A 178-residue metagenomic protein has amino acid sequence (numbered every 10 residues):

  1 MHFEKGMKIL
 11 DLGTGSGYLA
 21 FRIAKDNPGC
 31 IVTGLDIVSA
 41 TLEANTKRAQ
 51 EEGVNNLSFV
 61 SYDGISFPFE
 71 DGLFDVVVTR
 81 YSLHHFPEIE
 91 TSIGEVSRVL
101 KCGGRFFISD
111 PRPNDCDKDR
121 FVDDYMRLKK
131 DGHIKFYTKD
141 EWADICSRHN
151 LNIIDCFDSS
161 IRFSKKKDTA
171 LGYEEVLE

Functional and structural regions predicted by a protein language model:
M1-M7, R22: Conserved alpha-helix/loop element of class I SAM-dependent methyltransferases that forms part of the SAM/SAH-binding
L10, S16-S66: Class I SAM-dependent methyltransferase SAM/SAH-binding core
I65-V76: A short acidic, Gly/Pro-enriched loop at the edge of an enzyme's catalytic core that lines a small-molecule cofactor
V76-E88: A short SAM/SAH-binding and catalytic strip from SAM-dependent methyltransferases
E90-C102: A short glycine-rich, Lys/Arg-flanked "PGG" loop and its adjoining helix->strand segment in the class I
F107-K130: Conserved class I S-adenosyl-L-methionine
K135-N150: Short alpha-helix
C156-E178: C-terminal helical/coil "lid" or tail adjacent to the Rossmann-like core of SAM-dependent
